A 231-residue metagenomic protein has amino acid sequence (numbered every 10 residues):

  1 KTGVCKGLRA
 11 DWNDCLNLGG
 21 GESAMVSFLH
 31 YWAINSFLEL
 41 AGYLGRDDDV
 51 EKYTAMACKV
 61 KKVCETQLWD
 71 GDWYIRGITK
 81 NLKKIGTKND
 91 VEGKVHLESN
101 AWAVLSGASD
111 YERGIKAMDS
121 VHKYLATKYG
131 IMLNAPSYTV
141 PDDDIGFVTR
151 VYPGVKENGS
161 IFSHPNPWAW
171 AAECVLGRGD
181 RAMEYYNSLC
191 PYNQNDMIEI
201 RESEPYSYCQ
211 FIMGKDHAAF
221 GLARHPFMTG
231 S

Functional and structural regions predicted by a protein language model:
T2-N35, E39, Y43: Hydrophobic, small-residue-rich alpha-helical packing segments that form membrane-like cores
T2-V4, D72-W73, W102, R181: Beta-sheet entry/capping signal
K6-L16, I75-K83, D142-D144, V155-K156: Conserved catalytic-core motifs characterized by acidic clusters
D14-S27, L82-S106, T149-N166, A171 (+2 more regions): Solvent-exposed loop and edge beta-strand segments that line ligand/cofactor-binding and catalytic clefts
M25-W32, E112, H164, D180: Conserved active-site and cofactor/substrate-binding residues in soluble primary-metabolism enzymes
L29-I145, N187-G221: Catalytic cores of carbohydrate-active enzymes
P165, A171-N195: Catalytic-core region of carbohydrate-active enzymes that cleave or remodel glycosidic bonds
